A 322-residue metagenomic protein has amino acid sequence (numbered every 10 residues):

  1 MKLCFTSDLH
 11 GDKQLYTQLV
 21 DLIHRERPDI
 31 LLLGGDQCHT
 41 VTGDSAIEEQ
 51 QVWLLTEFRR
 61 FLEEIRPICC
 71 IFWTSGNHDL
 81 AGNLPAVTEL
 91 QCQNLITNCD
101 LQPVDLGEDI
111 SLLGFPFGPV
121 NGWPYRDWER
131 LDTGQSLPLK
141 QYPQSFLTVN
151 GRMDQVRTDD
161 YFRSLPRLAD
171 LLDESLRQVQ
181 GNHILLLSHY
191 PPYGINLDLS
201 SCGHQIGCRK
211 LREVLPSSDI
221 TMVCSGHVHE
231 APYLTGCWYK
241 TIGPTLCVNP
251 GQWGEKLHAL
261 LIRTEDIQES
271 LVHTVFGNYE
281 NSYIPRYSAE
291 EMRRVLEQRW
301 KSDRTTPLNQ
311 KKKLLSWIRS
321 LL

Functional and structural regions predicted by a protein language model:
M1-C4: Extreme N-terminal starter segment of soluble prokaryotic enzymes
T6-G11, C38-W53, P124-L137, Q155-R157: Acidic/histidine-rich helix-loop elements that form or flank divalent-metal/phosphate-binding sites at the catalytic
H10-Q14, C38-T42, T74-P85, V104-L106 (+4 more regions): Active-site environment of divalent metal-dependent phosphoester hydrolases
K13-G107, P250: Core catalytic region of metal-dependent phosphoesterases/phosphodiesterases, especially metallo-beta-lactamase-like
R27-L31, L211, L215, D219-S225: Proline-aspartate-enriched helix->loop->beta-strand connector
C38, G43-L55, Q178-D219: Active-site-proximal segments of metal-dependent phosphoesterases and phosphodiesterases across multiple
P103-E108, R209-S217, E230-L322: Binuclear metal-dependent phosphoesterase catalytic core
I110-L197, S201: Active-site-proximal loop/helix segment associated with metal-binding centers of metalloenzymes
